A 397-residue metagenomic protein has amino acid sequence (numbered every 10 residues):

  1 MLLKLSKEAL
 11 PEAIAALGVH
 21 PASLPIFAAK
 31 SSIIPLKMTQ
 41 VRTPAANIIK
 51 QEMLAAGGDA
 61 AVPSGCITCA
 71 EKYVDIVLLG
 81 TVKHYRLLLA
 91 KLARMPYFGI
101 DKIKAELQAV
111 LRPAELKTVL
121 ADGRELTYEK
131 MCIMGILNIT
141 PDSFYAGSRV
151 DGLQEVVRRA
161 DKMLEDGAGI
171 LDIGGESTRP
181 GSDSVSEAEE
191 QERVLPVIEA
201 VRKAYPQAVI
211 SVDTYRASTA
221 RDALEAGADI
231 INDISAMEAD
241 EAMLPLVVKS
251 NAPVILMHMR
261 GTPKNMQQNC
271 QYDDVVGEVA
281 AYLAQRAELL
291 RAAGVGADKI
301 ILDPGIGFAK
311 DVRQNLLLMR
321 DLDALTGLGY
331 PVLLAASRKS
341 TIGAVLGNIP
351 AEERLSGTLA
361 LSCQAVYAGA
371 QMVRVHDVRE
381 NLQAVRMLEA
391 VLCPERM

Functional and structural regions predicted by a protein language model:
M1-A29, I48, R86, A90 (+5 more regions): N-terminal amphipathic alpha-helix/helix-capping segment at the start of soluble metabolic enzymes
L2-E8, Q40, P44, I48-Q51 (+12 more regions): Active-site-adjacent loop and "lid" segments of alpha/beta metabolic enzymes
H20-K30, A60-E71: Short, flexible, solvent-exposed loop/turn segments with mixed acidic/basic and small polar residues
I26-V41: Short glycine-/aliphatic-rich beta-strand segments at the starts of folded cytosolic domains
L54, E71-I100: Phosphate-/polyanion-interacting regions in eukaryotic proteins
R158-G174, A368: Catalytic domains of carbohydrate-active enzymes, especially glycoside hydrolases
Q207, G296-K299: Short acidic capping loops at alpha-helix termini that bridge into adjacent secondary structure
